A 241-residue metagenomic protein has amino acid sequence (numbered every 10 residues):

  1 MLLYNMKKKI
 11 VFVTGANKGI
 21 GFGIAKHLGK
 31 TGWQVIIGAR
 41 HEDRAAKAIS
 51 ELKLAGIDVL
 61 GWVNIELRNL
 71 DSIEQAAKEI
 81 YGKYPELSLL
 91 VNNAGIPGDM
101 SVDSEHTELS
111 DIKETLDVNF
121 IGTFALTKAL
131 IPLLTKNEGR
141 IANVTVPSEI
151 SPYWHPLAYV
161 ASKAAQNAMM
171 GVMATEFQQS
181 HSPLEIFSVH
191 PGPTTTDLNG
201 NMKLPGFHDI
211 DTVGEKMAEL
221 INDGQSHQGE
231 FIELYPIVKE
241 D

Functional and structural regions predicted by a protein language model:
M6-I36: Canonical Rossmann dinucleotide-binding motif of NAD(H)/NADP(H)-dependent dehydrogenases/reductases, specifically
T14, L87-G95, N119, N143 (+1 more regions): Rossmann-fold scaffold of SDR-type NAD(P)-dependent oxidoreductases
T31-K47: Conserved glycine-rich Rossmann-like NAD(P)H-binding loop of the short-chain dehydrogenase/reductase
A55-D71: Rossmann-fold cofactor-recognition segment
I57-D58, E79-N92, G98: A glycine-rich helix->loop->beta "capping" turn within Rossmann-like NAD(P)(H)-dependent oxidoreductase domains
R68-K83: Conserved Rossmann-fold cofactor-binding substructure of NAD(P)-dependent oxidoreductases
I96-L116, I121-F124, K128, T135-S180: Catalytic loop of short-chain dehydrogenase/reductase
P183-T196, G200-D241: C-terminal helical subdomain
